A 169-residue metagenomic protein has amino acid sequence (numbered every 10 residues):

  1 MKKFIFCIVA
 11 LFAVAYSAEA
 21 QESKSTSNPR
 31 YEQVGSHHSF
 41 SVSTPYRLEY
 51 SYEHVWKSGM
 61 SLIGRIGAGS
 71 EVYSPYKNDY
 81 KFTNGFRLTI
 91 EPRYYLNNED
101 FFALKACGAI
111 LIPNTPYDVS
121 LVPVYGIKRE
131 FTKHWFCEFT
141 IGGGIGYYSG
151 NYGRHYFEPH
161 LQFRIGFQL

Functional and structural regions predicted by a protein language model:
M1-R30: Cleavable N-terminal export/targeting peptides
K2-K3, Y152-F163, F167: Short glycine/proline-enriched turn or capping motifs at secondary-structure junctions
E22-S39, E130-E138, L161-Q168: N-terminal/domain-start segments enriched in small and hydrophobic, helix-friendly residues, covering either
P29-W56, M60-S61: Start-of-domain marker
Y31, H37-S41, P75-K81, L111-P116 (+1 more regions): Outer-membrane beta-barrel domain signature
E32-S36, T44-L48, F82-L88, Y117-L121 (+1 more regions): Residues that define the transmembrane beta-barrel architecture of outer-membrane proteins
S51-G143, F167-L169: Gram-negative (and chloroplast) outer-membrane scaffold detector with strong preference for beta-barrel transmembrane
R129, I145-Y152: Membrane-helix boundary connector in multi-pass membrane proteins
